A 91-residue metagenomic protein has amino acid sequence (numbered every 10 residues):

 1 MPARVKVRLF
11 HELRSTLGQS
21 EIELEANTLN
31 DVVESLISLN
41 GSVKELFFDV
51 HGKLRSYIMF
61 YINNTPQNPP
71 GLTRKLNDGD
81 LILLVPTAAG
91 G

Functional and structural regions predicted by a protein language model:
M1-G90: Ubiquitin-like/PB1-type beta-grasp interaction modules and other compact soluble beta-rich domains
